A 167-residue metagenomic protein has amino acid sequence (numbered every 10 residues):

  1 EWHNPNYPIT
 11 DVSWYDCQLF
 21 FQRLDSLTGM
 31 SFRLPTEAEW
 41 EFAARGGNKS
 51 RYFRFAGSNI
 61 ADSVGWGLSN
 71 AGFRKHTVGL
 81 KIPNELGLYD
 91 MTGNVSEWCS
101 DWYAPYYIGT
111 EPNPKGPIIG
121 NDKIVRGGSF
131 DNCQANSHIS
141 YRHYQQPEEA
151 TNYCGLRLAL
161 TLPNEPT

Functional and structural regions predicted by a protein language model:
E1-Y141, A150-N152: Functional-site microenvironments in short loops/helix caps that host divalent-cation chemistry
Q145-Q146: Short surface loop/edge beta-strand patches of beta-sandwich-type extracellular domains that form ligand-contact sites
N152-P166: Short, structured beta-strand segments at or near domain termini in extracellular proteins/domains
